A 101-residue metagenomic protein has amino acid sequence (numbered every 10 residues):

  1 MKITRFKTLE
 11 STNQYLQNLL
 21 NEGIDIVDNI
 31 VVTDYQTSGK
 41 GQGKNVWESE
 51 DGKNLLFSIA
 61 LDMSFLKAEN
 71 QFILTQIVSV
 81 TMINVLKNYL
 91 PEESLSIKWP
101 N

Functional and structural regions predicted by a protein language model:
M1-E92: N-terminal lobe of the biotin/lipoate ligase/transferase fold
E92-N101: Catalytic palm active-site di-aspartate
